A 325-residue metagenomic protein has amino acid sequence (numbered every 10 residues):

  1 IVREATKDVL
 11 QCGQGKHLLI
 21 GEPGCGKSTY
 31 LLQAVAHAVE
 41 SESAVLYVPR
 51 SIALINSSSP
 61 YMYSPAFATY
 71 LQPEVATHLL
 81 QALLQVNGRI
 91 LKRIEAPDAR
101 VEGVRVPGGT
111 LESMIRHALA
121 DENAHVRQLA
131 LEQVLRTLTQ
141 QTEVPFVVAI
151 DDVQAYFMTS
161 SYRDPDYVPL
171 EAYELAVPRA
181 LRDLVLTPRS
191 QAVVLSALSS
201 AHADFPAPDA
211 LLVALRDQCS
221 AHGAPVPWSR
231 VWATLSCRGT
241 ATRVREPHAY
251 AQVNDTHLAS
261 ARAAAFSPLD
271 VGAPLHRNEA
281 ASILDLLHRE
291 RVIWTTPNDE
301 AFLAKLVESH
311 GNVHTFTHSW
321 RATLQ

Functional and structural regions predicted by a protein language model:
I1-V9: N-terminal pre-P-loop "Q-motif" helix
V2, P23-K27, T69, A120-R127 (+5 more regions): Amphipathic alpha-helical protein-protein interaction segments
K7, H17-I20, T29-L32, A36 (+3 more regions): Amphipathic alpha-helical interface elements that mediate macromolecular binding in regulatory proteins
K7, L32-Q33, R50-S51, S58-Y61 (+3 more regions): Short coil/turn segments at secondary-structure boundaries
G13-Q141: P-loop NTPase nucleotide-binding core
H37, A82, I283-L286, S319: Alpha-helical recognition domains of nuclear gene-regulatory proteins
R136-V148, D152-F302: The catalytic "switch" region of P-loop NTPases
L275-A280, V307-Q325: The conserved phosphate-sensing helix
